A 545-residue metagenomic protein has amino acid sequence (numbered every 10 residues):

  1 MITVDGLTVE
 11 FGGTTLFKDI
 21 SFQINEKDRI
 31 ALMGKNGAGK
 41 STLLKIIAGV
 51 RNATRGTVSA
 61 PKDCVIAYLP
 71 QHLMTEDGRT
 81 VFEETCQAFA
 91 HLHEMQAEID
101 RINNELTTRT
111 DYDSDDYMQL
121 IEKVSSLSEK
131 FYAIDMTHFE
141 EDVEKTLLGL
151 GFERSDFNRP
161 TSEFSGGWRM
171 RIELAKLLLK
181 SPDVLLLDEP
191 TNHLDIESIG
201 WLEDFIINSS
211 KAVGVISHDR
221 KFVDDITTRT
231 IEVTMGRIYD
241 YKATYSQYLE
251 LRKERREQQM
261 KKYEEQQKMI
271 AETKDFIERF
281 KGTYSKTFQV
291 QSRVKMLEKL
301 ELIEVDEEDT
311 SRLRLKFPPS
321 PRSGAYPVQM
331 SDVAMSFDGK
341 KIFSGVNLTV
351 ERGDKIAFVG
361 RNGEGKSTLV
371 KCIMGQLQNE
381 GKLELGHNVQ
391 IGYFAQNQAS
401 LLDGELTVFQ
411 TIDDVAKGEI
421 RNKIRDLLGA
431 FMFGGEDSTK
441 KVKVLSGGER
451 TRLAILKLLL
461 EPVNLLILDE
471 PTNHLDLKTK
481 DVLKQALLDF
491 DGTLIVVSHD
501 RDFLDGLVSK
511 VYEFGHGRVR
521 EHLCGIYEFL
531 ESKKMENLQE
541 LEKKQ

Functional and structural regions predicted by a protein language model:
M1-K261, S311-R312, K316-Q545: ABC ATP-binding cassette signature C-motif
I102, R109, I134, E141 (+5 more regions): Hydrophobic stripe of amphipathic alpha-helices that form coiled-coil interfaces
E144-L150, D275-R279, K295-L300: Short amphipathic coiled-coil heptad-repeat segments
S155, K268, V305-E308: Short, flexible active-site-proximal loops enriched in glycine and acidic residues
Q259-K281, K286-K295, S311, E531-Q545: ABC ATPase nucleotide-binding domains
R293-S311, K355: ABC transporter TMD-NBD coupling linker
